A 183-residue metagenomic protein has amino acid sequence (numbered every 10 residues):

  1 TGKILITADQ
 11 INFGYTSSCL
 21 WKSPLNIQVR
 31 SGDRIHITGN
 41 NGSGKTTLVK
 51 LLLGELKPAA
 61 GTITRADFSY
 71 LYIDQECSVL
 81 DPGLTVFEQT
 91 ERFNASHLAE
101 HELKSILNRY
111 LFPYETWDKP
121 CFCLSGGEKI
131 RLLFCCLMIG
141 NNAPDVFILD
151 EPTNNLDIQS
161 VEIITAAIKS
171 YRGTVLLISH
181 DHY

Functional and structural regions predicted by a protein language model:
G2-Y183: ABC ATP-binding cassette signature C-motif
